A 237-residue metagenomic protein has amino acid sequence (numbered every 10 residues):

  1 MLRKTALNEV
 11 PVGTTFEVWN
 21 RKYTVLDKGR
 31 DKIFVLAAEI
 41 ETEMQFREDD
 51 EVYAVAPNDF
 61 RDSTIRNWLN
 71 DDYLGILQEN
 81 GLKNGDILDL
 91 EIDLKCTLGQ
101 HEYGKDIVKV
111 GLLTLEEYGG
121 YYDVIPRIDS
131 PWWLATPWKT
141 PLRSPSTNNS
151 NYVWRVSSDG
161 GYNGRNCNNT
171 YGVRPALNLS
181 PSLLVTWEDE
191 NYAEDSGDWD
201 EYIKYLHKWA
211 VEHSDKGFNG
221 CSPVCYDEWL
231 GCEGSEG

Functional and structural regions predicted by a protein language model:
M1-E194: Collagenous Gly-X-Y triple-helix signature in extracellular proteins
D195-G237: Acidic, low-complexity, intrinsically disordered interaction modules
